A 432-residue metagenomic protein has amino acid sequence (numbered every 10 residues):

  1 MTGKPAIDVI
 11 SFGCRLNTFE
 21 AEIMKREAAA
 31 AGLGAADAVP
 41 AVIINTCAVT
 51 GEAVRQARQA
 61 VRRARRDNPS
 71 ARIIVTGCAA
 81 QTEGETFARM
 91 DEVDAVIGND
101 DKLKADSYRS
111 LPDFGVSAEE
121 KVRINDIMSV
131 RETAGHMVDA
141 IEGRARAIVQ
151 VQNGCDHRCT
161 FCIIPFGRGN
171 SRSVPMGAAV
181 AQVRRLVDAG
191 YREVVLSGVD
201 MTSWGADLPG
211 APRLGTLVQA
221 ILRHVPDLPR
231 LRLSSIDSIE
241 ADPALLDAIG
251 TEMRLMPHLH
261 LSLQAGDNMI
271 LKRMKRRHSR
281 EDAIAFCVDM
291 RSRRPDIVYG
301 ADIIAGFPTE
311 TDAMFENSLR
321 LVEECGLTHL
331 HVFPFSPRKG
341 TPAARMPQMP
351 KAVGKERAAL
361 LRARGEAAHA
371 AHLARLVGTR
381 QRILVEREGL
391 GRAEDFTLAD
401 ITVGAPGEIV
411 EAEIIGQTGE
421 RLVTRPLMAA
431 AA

Functional and structural regions predicted by a protein language model:
M1-W204, Q219, A244, L255 (+6 more regions): Proteins enriched for Cys/Gly/acidic motifs involved in redox and nucleic-acid/cofactor modification
S11, G198, S235, L263-A265 (+5 more regions): Active-site proximal loops enriched in glycine and acidic residues that flank catalytic Cys/His/Asp and coordinate
S70, L111-K121, A206-G215, R223-D227 (+1 more regions): Short, glycine- and charge-enriched coil/turn segments that flank and shape catalytic ligand pockets
I73-G77, T82-E83, D188-D312: Conserved SAM/AdoMet-binding glycine-rich loop
L103, H157, T202, N268-M269 (+3 more regions): Glycine-centered loop/turn positions within well-structured domains that cap or flank conserved ligand/cofactor-binding
C159, L196, L233, L261 (+5 more regions): Conserved, mostly hydrophobic/aromatic
E310, C325-L327: Contiguous mid-protein beta-loop-alpha structural module that forms a pocket-lining wall or clamp of enzyme active
P337, R345-A432: Terminal RNA-binding accessory module
